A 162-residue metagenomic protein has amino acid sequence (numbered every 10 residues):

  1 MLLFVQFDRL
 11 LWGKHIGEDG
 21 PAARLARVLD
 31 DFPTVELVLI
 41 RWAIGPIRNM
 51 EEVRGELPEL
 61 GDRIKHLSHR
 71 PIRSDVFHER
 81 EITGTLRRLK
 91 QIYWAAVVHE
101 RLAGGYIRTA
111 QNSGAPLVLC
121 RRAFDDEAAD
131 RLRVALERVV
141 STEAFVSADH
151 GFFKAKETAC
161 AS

Functional and structural regions predicted by a protein language model:
M1-V76: Alpha-helical substrate-recognition element adjacent to the catalytic core
I64-S162: C-terminal cap/substrate-recognition subdomain and adjoining C-terminal extension of metal-dependent phosphatase-like
